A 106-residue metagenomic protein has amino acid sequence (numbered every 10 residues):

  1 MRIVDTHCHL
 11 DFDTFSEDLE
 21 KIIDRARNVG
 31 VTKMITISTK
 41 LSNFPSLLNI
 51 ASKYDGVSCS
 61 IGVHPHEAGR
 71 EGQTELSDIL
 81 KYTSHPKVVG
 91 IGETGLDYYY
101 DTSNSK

Functional and structural regions predicted by a protein language model:
M1-K106: Mid-domain alpha/beta scaffold segments of enzyme catalytic cores
